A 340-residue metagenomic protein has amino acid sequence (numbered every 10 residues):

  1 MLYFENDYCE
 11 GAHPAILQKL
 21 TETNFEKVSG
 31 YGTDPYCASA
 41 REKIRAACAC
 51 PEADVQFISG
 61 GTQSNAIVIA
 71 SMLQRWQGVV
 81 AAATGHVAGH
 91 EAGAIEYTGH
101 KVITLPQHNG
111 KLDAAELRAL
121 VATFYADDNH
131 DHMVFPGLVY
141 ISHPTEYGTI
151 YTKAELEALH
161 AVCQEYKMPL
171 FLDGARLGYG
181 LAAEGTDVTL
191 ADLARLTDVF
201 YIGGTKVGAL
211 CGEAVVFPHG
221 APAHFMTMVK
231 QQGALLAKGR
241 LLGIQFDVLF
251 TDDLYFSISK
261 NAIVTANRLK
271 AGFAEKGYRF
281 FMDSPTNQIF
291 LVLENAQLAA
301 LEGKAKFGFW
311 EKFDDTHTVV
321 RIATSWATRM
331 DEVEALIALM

Functional and structural regions predicted by a protein language model:
H13-G61, A83-A88, A94: Conserved N-terminal alpha-helix of the aminotransferase class I/II PLP-enzyme fold
S71-G89, R118: Conserved PLP-anchoring active-site segment centered on the Schiff-base-forming lysine
Q74-W76, N267-R268, G272-M340: Conserved C-terminal alpha-helix-loop-beta "cap" of PLP-dependent enzymes that closes/shapes the active-site mouth
G99-P144, Y151-A158: PLP-dependent aminotransferase-class I/II
V102-I103, L170-L172, F280, F307: Hydrophobic beta-strand scaffold residues
H108, F135-P136, S142, I150 (+2 more regions): Active-site C-terminal subdomain of aminotransferase-like
Y151-A183: Catalytic PLP-binding core of fold-type I/II PLP enzymes
